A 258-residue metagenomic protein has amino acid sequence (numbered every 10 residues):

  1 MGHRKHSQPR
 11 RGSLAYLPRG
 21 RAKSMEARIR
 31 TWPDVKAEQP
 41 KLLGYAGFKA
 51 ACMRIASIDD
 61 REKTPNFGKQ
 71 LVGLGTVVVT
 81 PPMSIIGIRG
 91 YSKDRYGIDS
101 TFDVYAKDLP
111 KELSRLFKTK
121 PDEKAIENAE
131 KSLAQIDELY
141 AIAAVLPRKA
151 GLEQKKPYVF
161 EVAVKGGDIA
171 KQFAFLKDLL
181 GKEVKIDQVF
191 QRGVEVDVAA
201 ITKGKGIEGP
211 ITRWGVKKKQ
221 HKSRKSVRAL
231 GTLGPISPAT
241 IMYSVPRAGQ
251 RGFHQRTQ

Functional and structural regions predicted by a protein language model:
M1-Q258: Extended basic (Lys/Arg/His-rich) segments that typically form rRNA-contacting surfaces in ribosomal proteins
